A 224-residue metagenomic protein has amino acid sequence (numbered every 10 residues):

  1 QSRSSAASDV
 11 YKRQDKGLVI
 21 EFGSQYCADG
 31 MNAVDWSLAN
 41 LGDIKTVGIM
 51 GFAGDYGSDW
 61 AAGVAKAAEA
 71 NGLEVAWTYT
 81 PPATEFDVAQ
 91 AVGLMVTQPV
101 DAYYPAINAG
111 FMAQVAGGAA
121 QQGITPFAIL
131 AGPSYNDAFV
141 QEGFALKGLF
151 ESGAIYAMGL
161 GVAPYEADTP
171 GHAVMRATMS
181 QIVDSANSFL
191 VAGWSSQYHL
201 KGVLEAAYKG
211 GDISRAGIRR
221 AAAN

Functional and structural regions predicted by a protein language model:
Q1-A7, Y11: Single conserved hydrophobic/aromatic residue that forms the stacking wall/gate of nucleotide- or nucleobase-binding
S8, Q121, T125, A206-G210: Short, well-ordered loop/turn and helix-capping segments at boundaries between secondary-structure elements and domains
D9, D55, F111, Y135-D137 (+1 more regions): Surface-exposed, flexible loop/turn segments at secondary-structure boundaries
D15-L18, K45-G48, P99, S180-S185 (+2 more regions): Flexible glycine/proline-enriched surface loops and loop-helix/loop-strand junctions
K16, A119-W194: Extracellular/periplasmic periplasmic-binding protein-like sensory domains
G17-G123, E166-P170: Extracellular/periplasmic Venus flytrap/periplasmic-binding protein
L38-D43, G143-L149, A207-G210: Alpha-helix termini
A61-A65, A109-Q114, P164-A223: Extracellular/periplasmic ligand-binding modules, especially the Venus flytrap/periplasmic-binding
